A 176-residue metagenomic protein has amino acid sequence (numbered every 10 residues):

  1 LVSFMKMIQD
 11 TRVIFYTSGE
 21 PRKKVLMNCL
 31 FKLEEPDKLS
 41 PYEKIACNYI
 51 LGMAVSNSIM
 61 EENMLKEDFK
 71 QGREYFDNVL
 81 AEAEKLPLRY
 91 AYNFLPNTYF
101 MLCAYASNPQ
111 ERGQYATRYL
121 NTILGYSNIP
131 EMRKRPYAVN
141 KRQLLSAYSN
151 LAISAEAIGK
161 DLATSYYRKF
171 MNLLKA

Functional and structural regions predicted by a protein language model:
L1-I14, P41-E61, R89-A106, A138-A157: Amphipathic alpha-helical repeat scaffolds of TPR domains
I8, R12, M27, F31 (+9 more regions): Generic alpha-helical hydrophobic packing signal
I14-L33, M64-A81, N108-P130, G159-N172: Helix-turn-helix repeat elements of alpha-solenoid scaffolds
K23-K24, K66-F76, F94-L95, R135-S146: Glycine-rich, flexible loop segments associated with nucleotide phosphate handling
F31-K44, V79-N93, I123-K141, L174-A176: Flexible helix-coil transition and linker loops at the boundaries of alpha-helical arrays
I45, Q71-G72, L86-Y90, L95 (+7 more regions): A general marker of short, structured functional hotspots
